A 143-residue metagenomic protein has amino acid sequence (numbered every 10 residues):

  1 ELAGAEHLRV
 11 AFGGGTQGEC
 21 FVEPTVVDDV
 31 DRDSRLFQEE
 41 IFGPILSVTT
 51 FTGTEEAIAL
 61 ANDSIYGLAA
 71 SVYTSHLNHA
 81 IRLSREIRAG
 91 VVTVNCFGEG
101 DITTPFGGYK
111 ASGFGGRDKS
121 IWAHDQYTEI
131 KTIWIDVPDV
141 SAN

Functional and structural regions predicted by a protein language model:
E1-R9: Basic phosphate/pyrophosphate-binding loop/patch that engages nucleotide-derived ligands
V10-G14, V72: Short beta-strand segments
G13-Q17, S141: Short, solvent-exposed loop/turn elements at beta->coil junctions and helix N-caps that rim active or binding pockets
F21-N143: Conserved C-terminal structural/oligomerization subdomain of aldehyde/semialdehyde dehydrogenase
